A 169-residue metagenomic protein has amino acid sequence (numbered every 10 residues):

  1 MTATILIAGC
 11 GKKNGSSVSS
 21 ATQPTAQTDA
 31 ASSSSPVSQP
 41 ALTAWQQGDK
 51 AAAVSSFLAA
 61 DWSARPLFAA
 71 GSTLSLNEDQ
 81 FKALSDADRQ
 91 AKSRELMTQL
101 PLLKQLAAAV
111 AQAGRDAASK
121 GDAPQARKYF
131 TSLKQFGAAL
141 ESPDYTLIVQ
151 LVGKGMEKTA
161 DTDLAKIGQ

Functional and structural regions predicted by a protein language model:
M1-A8: Sec-dependent bacterial lipoprotein signal peptides
C10-K13: Bacterial signal peptide processing site
G15-Q169: Aromatic-rich surface patch/π-platform used for binding flat ligands and interfaces
